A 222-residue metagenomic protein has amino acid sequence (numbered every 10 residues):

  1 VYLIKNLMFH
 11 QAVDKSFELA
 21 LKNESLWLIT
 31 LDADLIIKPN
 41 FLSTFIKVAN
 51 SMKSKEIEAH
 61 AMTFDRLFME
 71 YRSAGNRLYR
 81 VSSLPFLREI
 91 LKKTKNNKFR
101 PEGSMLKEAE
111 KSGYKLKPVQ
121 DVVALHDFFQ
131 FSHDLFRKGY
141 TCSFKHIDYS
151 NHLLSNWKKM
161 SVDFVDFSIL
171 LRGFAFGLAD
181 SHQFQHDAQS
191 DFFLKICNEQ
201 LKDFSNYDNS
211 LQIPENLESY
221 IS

Functional and structural regions predicted by a protein language model:
K5-V13, F68: A short, glycine-/small-residue-rich helix N-cap motif at loop->alpha-helix starts within glycosyltransferase
D14-W27: Active-site nucleotide-sugar/metal-binding loop of Leloir-type enzymes
S25-I36: Short beta-strand-to-loop acidic/aromatic patch adjacent to the donor-nucleotide binding site
S43-E58: Conserved donor-nucleotide/metal-binding helix-loop-beta segment in metal-dependent transferases, i.e., the alpha-helix
I57-S73: Short beta-strand-to-loop element that shapes/binds the nucleotide-sugar donor at the catalytic cleft/hinge
G75-R88: Conserved nucleotide-sugar donor-binding and metal-coordinating catalytic region shared by glycosyltransferases
N96-M105: Acidic donor-binding loop at a coil-to-helix junction in glycosyltransferase catalytic cores that engages
G113-S222: C-terminal catalytic/acceptor-binding lobe
